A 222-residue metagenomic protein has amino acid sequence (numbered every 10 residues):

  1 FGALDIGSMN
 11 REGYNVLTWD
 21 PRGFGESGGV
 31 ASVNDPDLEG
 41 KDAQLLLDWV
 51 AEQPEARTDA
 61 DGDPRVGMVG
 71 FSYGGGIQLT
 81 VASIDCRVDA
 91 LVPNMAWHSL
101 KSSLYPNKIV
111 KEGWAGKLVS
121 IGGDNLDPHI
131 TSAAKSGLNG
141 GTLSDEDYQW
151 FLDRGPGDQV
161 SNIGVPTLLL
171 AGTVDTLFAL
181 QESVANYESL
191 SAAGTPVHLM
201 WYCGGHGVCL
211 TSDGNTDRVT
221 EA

Functional and structural regions predicted by a protein language model:
F1-A51, P64: Cap/lid segment of the alpha/beta-hydrolase catalytic domain
F1-D5, R11, G40, E52 (+3 more regions): Accessory cap/linker subdomain of secreted extracellular hydrolases
E12-L17, G62-V66, D85-A90, G164-T167 (+1 more regions): Loop/turn elements at helix/coil->beta-strand transitions in domains of secreted/extracellular proteins
P21-G25, H98, H206: Alpha/beta-hydrolase active-site loop signature
I163, L169-A171, D175: Short beta-strand/loop motif that positions the catalytic acidic residue of the alpha/beta-hydrolase fold
T176-E182: Conserved alpha/beta-hydrolase "acid-adjacent" motif
L190-V208: Catalytic histidine neighborhood in serine/cysteine hydrolases with alpha/beta-hydrolase-type architecture
N215-A222: Catalytic active-site module of serine/aspartate enzymes centered on a nucleophile-bearing elbow/loop
